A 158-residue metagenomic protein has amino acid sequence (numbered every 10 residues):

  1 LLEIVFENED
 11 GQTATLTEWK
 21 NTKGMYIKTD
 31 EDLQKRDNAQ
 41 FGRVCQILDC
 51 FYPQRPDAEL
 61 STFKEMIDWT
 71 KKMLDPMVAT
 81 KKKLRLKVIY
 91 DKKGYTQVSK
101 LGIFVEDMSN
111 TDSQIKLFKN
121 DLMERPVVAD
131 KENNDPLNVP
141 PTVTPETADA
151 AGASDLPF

Functional and structural regions predicted by a protein language model:
L1-F158: Short beta-rich binding modules
